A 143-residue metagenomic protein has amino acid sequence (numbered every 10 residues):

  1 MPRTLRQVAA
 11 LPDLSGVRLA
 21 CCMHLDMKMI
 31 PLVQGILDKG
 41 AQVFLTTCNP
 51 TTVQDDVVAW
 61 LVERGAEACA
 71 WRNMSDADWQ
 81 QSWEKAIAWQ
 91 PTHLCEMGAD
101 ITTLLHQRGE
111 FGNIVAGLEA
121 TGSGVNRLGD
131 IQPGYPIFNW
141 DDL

Functional and structural regions predicted by a protein language model:
M1-L14, F44-L143: Glycine/serine-rich phosphate-binding loop and adjoining beta1-alpha1 elements at the start of nucleotide-handling
A10, G16, L25-M27: Generic structural "secondary-structure junction" signal
R18-A20: Conserved beta-strand elements of the Class I
C22-H24, C48: Acidic/polar N-terminal loop/beta-strand segments that form early-domain functional surfaces
L25-G40: Histidine-anchored nucleotide/phosphate-binding helix
